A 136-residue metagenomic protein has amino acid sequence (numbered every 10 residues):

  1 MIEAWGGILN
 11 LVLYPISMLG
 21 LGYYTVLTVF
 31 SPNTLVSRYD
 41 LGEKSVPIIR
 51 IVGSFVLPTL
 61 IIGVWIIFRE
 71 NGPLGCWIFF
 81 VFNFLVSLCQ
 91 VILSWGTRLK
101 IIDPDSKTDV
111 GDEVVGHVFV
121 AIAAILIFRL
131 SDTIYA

Functional and structural regions predicted by a protein language model:
I2, I16-I48: Hydrophobic transmembrane helix segments
L9-I16, I48-F55, I78-L85, D112: Physicochemical signature of membrane-embedded alpha-helices that form the seven-helix bundle of GPCRs, emphasizing
L19, Y23-T25, V46-F68, L85-V91: Core segments of alpha-helical transmembrane spans in multipass integral membrane proteins
P47-R50, S106-A123: Small-residue-rich segments of transmembrane alpha-helices in multi-pass membrane proteins, especially helix faces
V56, F79-T97, H117-A124: Hydrophobic alpha-helical membrane segments
G63-V81: Juxtamembrane helix-break-helix junctions at the cytosolic face of small multi-pass alpha-helical membrane proteins
I92-D112: Membrane-helix boundary connector in multi-pass membrane proteins
I125-A136: Juxtamembrane boundary at the C-terminal end of a transmembrane helix
